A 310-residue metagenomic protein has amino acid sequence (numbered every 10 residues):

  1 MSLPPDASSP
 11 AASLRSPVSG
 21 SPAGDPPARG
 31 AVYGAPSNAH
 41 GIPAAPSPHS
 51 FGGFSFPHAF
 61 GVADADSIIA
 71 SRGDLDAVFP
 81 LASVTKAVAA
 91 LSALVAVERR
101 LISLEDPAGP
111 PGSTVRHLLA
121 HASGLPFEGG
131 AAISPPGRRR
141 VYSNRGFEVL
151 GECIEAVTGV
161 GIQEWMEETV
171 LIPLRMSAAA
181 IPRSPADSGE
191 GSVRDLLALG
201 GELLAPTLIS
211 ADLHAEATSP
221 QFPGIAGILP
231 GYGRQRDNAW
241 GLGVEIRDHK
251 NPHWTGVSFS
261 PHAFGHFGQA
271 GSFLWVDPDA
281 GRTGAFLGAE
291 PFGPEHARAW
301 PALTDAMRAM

Functional and structural regions predicted by a protein language model:
S2-R72, D76-P80, R138-R139, E155 (+4 more regions): Catalytic loop of the DD-peptidase/beta-lactamase superfamily, centered on the K-T-G motif and neighboring
P80-V84, A96-A132, Y142, A156-D187 (+2 more regions): Active-site helix/loop module of the DD-peptidase/beta-lactamase fold, centered on the serine-lysine SxxK catalytic
A87-L91, R145-E152, R194-A198: Well-ordered alpha-helical segments within folded domains of soluble proteins
V95-V97, P278-D279: A generic beta-sheet turn/junction motif
L125, F147, E290-F292: Solvent-exposed loop/turn segments at secondary-structure junctions within structured extracellular/periplasmic domains
